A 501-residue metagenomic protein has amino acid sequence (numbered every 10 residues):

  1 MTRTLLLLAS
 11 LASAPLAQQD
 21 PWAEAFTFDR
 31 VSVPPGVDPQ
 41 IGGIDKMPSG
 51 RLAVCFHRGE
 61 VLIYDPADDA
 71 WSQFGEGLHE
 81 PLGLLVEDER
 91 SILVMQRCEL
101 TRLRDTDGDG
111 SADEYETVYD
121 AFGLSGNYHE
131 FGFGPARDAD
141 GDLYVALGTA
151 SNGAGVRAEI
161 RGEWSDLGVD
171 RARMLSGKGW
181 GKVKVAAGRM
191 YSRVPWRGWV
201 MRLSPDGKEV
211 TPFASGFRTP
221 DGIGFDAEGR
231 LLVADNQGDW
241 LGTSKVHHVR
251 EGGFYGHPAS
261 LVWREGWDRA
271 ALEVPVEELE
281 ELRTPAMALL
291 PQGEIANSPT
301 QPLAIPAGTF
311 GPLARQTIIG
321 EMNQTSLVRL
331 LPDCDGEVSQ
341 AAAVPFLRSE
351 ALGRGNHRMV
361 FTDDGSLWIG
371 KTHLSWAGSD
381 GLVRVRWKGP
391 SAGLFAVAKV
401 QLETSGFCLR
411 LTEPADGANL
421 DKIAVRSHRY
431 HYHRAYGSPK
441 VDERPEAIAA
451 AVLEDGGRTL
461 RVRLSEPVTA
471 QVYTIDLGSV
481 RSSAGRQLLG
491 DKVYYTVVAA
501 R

Functional and structural regions predicted by a protein language model:
M1, P15-D20: Basic/polar N-terminal segments that are highly enriched at the extreme N-terminus, encompassing both cleavable
T2-A12: Sec-dependent N-terminal signal peptides
S10-A14, L453-E454: Short linear Ser/Thr-Pro motifs
Q18-L394, K399, E403, R410 (+1 more regions): Beta-propeller domains with acidic blade repeats across secreted/periplasmic ectodomains and cytosolic WD/CNH propellers
P390-R501: Acidic, low-complexity Ser/Thr/Gly/Pro-rich repeat segments typical of extracellular/periplasmic and surface-exposed
